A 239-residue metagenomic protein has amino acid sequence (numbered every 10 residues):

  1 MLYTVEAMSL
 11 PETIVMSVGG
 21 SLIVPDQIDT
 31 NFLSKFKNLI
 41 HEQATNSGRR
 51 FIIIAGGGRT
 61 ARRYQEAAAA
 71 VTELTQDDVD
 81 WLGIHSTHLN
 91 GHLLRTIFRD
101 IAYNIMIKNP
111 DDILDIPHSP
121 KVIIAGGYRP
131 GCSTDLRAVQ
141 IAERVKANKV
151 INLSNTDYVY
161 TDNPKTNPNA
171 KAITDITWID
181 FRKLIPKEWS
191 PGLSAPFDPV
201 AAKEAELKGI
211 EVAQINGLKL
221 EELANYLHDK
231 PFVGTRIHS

Functional and structural regions predicted by a protein language model:
L2-S239: C-terminal catalytic "cap/lid" subdomain
